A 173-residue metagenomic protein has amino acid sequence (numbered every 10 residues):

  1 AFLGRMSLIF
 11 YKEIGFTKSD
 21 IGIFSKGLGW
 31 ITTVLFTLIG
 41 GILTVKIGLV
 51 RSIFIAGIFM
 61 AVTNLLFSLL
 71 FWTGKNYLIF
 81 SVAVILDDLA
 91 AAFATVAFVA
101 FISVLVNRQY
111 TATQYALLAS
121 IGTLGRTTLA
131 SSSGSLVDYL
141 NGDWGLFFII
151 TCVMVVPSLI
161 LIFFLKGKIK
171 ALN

Functional and structural regions predicted by a protein language model:
G4-G22: Short amphipathic helix-loop junctions that connect adjacent transmembrane helices in Major Facilitator Superfamily/SLC
K18-S19, R108-L118: Loop-to-transmembrane helix entry/capping segments in MFS-fold secondary transporters and related SLC/MFSD carriers
I23-I31, I58, I85, A116-L124: Transmembrane alpha-helical cores of Major Facilitator Superfamily
L35-S52, V137-D138: Helix-to-loop junctions at the C-terminal end of transmembrane segments in multipass secondary transporters
I58-K75: C-terminal ends and interior cores of transmembrane alpha-helices in multi-pass membrane transporters/permeases
A92-N107: Intracellular juxtamembrane helix-capping segments at the cytosolic ends of symmetry-related transmembrane helices
S132-P157: A membrane-interface helix-boundary motif in multi-pass transporters
I149-N173: Multi-pass alpha-helical transporter architecture, strongest for 12-TM Major Facilitator/SLC carriers used
